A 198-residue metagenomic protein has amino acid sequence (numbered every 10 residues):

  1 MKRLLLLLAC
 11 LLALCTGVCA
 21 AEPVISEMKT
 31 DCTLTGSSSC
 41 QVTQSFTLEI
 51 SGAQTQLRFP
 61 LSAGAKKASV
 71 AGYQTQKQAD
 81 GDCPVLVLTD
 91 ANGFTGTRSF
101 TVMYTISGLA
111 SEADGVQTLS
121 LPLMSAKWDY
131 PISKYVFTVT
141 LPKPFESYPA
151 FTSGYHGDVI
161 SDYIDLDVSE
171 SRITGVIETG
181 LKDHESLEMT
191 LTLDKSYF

Functional and structural regions predicted by a protein language model:
L7-C15: Bacterial N-terminal signal peptides
G17-F198: Lumenal/extracellular ectodomains and adaptor appendage modules of the eukaryotic vesicle/secretory system
